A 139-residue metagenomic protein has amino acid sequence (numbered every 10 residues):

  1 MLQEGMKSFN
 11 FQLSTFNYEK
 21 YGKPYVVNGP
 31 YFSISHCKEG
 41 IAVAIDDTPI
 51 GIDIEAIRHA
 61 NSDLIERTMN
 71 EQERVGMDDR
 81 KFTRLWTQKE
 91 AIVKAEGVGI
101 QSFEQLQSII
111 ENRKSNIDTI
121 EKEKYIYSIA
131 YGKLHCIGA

Functional and structural regions predicted by a protein language model:
M1-A139: Core catalytic alpha/beta fold that binds nucleotide/phospho-ligands
